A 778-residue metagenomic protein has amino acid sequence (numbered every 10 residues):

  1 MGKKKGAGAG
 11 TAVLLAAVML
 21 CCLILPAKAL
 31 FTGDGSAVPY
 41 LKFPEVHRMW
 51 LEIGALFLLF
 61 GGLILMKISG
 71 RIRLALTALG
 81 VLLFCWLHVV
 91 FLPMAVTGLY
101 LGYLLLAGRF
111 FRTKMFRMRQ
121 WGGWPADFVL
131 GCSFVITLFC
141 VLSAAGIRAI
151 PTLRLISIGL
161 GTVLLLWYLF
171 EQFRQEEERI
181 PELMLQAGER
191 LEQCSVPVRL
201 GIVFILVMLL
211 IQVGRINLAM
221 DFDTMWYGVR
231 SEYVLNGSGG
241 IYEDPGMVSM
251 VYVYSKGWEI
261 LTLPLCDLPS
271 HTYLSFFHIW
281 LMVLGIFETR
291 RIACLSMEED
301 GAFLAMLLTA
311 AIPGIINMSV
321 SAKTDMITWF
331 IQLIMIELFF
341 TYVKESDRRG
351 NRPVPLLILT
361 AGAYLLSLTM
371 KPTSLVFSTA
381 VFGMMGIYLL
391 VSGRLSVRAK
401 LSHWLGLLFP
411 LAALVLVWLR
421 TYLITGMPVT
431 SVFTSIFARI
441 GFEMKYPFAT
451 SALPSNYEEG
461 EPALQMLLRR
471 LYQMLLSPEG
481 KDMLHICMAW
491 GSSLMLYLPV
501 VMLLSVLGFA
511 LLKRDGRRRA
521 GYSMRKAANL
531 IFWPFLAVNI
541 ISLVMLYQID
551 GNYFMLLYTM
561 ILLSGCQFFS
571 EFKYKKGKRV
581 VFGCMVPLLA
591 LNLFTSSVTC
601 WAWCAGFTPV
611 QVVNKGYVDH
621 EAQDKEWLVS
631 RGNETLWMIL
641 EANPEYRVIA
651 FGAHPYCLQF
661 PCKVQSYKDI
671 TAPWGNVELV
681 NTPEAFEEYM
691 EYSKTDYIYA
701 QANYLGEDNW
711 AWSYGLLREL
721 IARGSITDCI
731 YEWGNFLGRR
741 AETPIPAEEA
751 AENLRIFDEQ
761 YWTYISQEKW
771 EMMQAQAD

Functional and structural regions predicted by a protein language model:
G2-G188, F686: Membrane-embedded, hydrophobic transmembrane alpha-helices
A16-L20, R73-L82, V203-L206, F303-A310 (+3 more regions): Transmembrane alpha-helix segments characteristic of polytopic inner-membrane glycan-assembly/cell-envelope
L56-M66, M282-A293, G386, Y472-R525 (+1 more regions): Hydrophobic, aromatic-rich transmembrane alpha-helices and their immediate juxtamembrane boundary segments
Y100, Y233, D325-I331, S367-M370 (+2 more regions): Hydrophobic/aromatic-rich transmembrane helices and adjacent perimembrane loops
V196-I205, R352-A363, S378-G383, W404-L411 (+3 more regions): Signature aromatic-anchored transmembrane alpha helix within multi-pass, membrane-resident enzymes that catalyze glycan
A219-D223, Y227-R230, A590-M638, P655: Membrane-proximal, lumen/periplasm-facing interface regions of secretory-pathway glyco- and lipid-modifying enzymes
I387, V391, K400-M483, Y497: Membrane-lumen/periplasm interface segments of specific transmembrane helices in polyprenyl phosphate-linked
K625-K668, D696-L705: Short periplasmic/luminal acceptor-recognition loop of GT-C membrane glycosyltransferases, typified by
